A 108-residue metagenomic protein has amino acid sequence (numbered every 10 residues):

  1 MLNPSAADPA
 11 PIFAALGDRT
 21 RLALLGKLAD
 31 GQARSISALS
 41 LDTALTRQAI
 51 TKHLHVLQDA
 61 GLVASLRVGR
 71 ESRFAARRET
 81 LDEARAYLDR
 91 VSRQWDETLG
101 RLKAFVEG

Functional and structural regions predicted by a protein language model:
L2-N3, A7-T46, V68-D82, A86: N-terminal helix-turn-helix DNA-binding core of bacterial DNA-binding proteins
L41, K52, Q58-D59: Alpha-helical residues within the helix-turn-helix
A49: Residues in the helix-turn-helix
R77-K103: C-terminal structural segments of small proteins and small subunits
A104-G108: Short, charged, intrinsically disordered terminal tails
